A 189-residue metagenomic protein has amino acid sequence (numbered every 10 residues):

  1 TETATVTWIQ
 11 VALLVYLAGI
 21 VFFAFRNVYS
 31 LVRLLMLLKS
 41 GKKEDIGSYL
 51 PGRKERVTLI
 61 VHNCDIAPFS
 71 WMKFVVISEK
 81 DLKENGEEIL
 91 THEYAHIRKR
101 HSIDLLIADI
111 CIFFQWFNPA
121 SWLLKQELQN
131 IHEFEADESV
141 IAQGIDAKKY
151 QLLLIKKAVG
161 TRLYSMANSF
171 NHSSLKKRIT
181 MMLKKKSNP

Functional and structural regions predicted by a protein language model:
T1-P189: Membrane-embedded and juxtamembrane structural elements of multi-pass membrane proteins
